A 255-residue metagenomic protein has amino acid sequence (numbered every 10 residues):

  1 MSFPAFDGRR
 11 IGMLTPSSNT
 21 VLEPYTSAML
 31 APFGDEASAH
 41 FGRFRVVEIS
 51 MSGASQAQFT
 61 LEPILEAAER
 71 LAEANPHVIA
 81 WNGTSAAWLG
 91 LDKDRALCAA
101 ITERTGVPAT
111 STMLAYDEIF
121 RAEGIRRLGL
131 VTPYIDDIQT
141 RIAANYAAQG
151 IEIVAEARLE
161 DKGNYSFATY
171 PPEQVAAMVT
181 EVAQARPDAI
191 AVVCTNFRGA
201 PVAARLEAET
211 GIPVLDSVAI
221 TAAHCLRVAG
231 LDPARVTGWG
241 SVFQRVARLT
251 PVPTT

Functional and structural regions predicted by a protein language model:
M1-E66, V131-P171: N-terminal glycine-rich anion-binding loop in soluble enzyme alpha/beta folds
G12, H77-N82, G129-V131, P187-C194: Periplasmic-binding protein-like
T60-A74, Q174-P187: Short, well-structured alpha-helical segments in soluble
E62-L65, V107-G124, A219-D232: Hydrophobic alpha-helical segments within soluble ligand-binding/sensing domains
A68-T110: Glycine/small-residue-rich loop that forms an oxyanion/phosphate-binding "nest" at active or ligand-binding sites
L97, I101-K162, V246-P251: Conserved beta-alpha
A176-E209, T221-A222: Hydrophobic alpha-helical
D216-T255: C-terminal functional extensions of proteins
